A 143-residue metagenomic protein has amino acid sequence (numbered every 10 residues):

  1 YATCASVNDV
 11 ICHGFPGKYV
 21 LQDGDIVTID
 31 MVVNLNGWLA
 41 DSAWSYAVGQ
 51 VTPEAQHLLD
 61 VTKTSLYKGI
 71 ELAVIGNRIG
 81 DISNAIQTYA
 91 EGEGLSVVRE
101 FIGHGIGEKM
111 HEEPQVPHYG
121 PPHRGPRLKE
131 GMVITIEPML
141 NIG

Functional and structural regions predicted by a protein language model:
Y1-G143: Active-site neighborhoods and metal-handling regions in enzymes and metal-associated proteins
